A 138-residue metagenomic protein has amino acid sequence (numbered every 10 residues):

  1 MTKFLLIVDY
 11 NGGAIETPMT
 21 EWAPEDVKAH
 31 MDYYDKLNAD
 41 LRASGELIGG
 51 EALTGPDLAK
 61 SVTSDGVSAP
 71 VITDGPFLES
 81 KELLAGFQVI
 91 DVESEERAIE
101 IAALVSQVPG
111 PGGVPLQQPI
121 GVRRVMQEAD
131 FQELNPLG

Functional and structural regions predicted by a protein language model:
M1-G138: Conserved, structured core segments of small domains
